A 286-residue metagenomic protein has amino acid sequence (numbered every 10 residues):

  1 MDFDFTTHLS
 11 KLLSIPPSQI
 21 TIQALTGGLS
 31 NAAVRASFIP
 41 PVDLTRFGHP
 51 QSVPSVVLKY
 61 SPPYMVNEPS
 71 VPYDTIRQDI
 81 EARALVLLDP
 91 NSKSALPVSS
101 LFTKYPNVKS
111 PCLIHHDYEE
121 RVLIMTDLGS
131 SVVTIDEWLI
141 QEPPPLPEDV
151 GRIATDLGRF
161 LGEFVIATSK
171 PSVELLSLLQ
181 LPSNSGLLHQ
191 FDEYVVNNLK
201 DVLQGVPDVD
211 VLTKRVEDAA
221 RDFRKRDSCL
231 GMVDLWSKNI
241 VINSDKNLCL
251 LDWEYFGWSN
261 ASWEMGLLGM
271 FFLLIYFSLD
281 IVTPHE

Functional and structural regions predicted by a protein language model:
M1-R121, N243-L248: Conserved NTP-binding catalytic cores of kinases and kinase-like/nucleotidyltransferase enzymes across multiple kinase
L13-I20, T213-K225: Short Pro/Gly-enriched beta-strand edge/turn motifs at strand-loop
L29-G48, V56-V57, V216-E264: Active-site acidic catalytic loop and adjacent metal/ATP-binding pocket of ATP-dependent phosphoryl transfer enzymes
M65-R77, I140-P145, S278-H285: Short, flexible/disordered intra-domain loops and linkers
R83, W263-E286: Active-site activation/catalytic loop segments of kinase-like enzymes and analogous catalytic loops in related
L87-N91, S131-L178, F223: Conserved kinase catalytic-core helix
E120-V132: Conserved short submotifs of the Hanks-type protein kinase catalytic core that shape the nucleotide-binding pocket
R159-R221: Active-site catalytic-loop/activation-segment of kinase and kinase-like phosphoryl-transfer enzymes
